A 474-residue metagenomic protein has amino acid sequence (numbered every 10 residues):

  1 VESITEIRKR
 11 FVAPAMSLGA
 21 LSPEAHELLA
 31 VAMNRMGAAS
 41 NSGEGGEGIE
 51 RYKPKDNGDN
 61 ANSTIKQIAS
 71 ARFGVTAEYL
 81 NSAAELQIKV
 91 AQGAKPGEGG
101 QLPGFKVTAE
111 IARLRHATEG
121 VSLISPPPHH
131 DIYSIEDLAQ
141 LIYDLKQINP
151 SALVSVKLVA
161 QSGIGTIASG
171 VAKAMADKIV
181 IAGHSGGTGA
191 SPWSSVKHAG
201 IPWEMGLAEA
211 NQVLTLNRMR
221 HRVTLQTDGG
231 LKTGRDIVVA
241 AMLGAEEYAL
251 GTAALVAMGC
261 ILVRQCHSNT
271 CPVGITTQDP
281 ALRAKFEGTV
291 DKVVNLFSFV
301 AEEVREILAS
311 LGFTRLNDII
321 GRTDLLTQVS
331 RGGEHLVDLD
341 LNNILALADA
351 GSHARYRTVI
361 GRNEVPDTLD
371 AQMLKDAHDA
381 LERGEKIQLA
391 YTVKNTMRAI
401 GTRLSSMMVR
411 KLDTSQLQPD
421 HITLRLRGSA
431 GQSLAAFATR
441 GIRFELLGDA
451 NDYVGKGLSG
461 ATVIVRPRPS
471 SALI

Functional and structural regions predicted by a protein language model:
V1, I7, S17-E24, L28 (+5 more regions): Alpha/beta catalytic cores of nucleotide-metabolism and tRNA/nucleoside-modifying enzymes
I7, L18-D144, I148-V171: Active-site-facing alpha/beta catalytic cores
K9-S17, M36-A38, T64-K66, A84-A94 (+21 more regions): Structural beta-strand/beta-sheet cores of well-ordered domains, especially the beta-sheet scaffolds that support
L21, G43-G45, T392-K394, R427-S429 (+1 more regions): Acidic/polar N-terminal loop/beta-strand segments that form early-domain functional surfaces
S42-A84, K89, F105-A109, K157 (+5 more regions): Terminal amphipathic helices with adjacent charged low-complexity linkers/tails
E50-R51, P126-A284, M397, G401-S406 (+3 more regions): Glycine-rich phosphate/ribose-binding loops and adjacent secondary-structure elements that form binding surfaces
Y79-S82, A172, E382-E385, L417-Q418 (+1 more regions): Flexible, charged surface loops at secondary-structure boundaries
L114, K411-T414: Internal, non-catalytic "lid/hinge" segments that mediate substrate recognition, gating, inter-domain movement
